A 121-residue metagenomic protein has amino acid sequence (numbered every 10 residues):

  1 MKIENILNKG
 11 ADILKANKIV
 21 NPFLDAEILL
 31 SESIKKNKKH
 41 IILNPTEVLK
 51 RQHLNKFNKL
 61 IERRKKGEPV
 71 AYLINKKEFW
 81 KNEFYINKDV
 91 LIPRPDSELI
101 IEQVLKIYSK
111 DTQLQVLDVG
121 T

Functional and structural regions predicted by a protein language model:
M1-I74: N-terminal auxiliary segments of SAM/dcSAM-dependent transferases
R51-T121: SAM-dependent Rossmann-like transferase core, predominantly class I methyltransferases with a strong bias toward
